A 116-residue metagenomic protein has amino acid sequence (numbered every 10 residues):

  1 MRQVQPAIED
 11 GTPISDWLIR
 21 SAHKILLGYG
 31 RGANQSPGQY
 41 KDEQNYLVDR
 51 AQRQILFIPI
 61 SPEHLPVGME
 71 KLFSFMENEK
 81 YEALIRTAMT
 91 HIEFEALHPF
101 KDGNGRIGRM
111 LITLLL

Functional and structural regions predicted by a protein language model:
M1-L116: FIC/Doc superfamily catalytic core
